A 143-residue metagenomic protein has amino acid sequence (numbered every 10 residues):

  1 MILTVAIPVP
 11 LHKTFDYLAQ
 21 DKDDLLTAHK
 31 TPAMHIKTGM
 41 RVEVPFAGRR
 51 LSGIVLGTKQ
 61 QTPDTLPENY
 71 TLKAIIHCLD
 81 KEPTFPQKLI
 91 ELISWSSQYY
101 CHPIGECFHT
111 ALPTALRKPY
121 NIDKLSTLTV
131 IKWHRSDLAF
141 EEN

Functional and structural regions predicted by a protein language model:
M1-N143: Accessory, non-ATPase domains that flank or precede helicase/AAA+ motor cores in DNA-metabolism machines
